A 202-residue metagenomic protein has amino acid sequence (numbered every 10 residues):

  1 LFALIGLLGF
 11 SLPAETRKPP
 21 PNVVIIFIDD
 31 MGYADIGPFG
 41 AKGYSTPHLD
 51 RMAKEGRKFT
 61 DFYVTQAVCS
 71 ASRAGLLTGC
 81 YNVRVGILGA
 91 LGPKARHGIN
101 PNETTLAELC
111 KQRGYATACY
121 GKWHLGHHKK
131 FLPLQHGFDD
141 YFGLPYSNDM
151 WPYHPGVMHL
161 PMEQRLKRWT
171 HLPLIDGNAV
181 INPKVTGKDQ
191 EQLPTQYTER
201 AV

Functional and structural regions predicted by a protein language model:
F2-V202: Formylglycine-dependent sulfatase
